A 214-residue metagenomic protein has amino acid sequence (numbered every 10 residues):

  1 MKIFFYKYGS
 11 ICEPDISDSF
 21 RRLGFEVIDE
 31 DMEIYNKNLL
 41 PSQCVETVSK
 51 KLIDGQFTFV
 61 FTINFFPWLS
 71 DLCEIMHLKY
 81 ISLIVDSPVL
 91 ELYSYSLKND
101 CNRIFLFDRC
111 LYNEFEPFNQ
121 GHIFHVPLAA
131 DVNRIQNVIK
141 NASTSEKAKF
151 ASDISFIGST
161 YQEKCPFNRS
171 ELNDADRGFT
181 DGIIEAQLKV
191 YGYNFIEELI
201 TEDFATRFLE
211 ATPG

Functional and structural regions predicted by a protein language model:
F4-C12, G121-H122, P127-G214: Nucleotide-sugar donor-binding catalytic core of glycosyltransferases
K7-P117, R134-N137: Extended catalytic core of nucleotide-activated donor transferases of GT-like folds
